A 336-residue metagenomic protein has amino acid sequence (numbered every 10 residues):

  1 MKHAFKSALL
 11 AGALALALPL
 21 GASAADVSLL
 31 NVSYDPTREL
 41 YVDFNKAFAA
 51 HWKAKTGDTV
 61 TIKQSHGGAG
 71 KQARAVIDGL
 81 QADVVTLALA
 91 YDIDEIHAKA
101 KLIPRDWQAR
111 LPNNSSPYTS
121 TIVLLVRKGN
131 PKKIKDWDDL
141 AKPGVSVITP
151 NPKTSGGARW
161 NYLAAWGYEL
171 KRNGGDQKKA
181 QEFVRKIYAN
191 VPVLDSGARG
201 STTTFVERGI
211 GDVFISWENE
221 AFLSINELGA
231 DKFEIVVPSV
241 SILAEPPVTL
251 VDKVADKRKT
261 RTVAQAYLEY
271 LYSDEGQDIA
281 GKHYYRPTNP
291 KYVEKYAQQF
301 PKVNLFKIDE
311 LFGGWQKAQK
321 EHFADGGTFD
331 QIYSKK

Functional and structural regions predicted by a protein language model:
A8-P19: Bacterial N-terminal signal peptides
L20-A24: Sec/Tat signal peptide C-region and signal peptidase I cleavage site
A25-S155, A297, D330-S334: N-terminal segment of the mature folded domain
V32-Y34, V126-K128, S146-N173, Y188-V191 (+1 more regions): Short beta-strand->loop
I122-N130, E245-T262, I279-H283: A bilobed periplasmic-binding-protein/Venus flytrap-type ligand-binding module shared by bacterial periplasmic
G129-K135, T154, G167-G175, V254-R261: Short helix-loop capping/hinge motifs at secondary-structure junctions, enriched in acidic/polar residues
R172-S239: Ligand-binding pocket segment of bilobal, Venus flytrap-like solute-binding proteins
A255-K336: Extracellular/periplasmic juxtamembrane helices and adjacent flexible linkers that interface with membrane partners
